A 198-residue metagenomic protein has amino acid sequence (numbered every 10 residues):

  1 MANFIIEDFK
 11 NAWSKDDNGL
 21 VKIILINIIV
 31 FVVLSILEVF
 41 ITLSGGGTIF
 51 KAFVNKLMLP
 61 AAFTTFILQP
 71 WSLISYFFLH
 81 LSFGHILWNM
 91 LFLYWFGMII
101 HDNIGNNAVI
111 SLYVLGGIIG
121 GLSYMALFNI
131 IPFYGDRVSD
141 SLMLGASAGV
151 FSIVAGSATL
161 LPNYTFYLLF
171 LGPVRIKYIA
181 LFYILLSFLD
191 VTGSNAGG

Functional and structural regions predicted by a protein language model:
A2-G198: A detector for small-residue-rich transmembrane helices and their helix-helix packing motifs
